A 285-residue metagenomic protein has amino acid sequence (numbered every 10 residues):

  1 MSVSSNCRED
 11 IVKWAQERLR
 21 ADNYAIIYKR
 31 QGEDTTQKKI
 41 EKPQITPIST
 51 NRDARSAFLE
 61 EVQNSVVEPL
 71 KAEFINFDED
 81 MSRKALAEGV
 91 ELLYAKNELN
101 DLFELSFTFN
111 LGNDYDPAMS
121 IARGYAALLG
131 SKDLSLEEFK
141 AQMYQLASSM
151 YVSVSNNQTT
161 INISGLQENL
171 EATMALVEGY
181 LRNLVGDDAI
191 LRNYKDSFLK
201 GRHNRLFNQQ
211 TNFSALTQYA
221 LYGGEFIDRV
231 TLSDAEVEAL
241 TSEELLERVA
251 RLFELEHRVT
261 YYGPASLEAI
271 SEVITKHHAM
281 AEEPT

Functional and structural regions predicted by a protein language model:
M1-S5, A25-Y28, E98-A127, S131-N183 (+3 more regions): M16 family metallopeptidases and their MPP-like homologs
N6-E9, E73-D78, E238-L240: Extended non-catalytic domains of envelope/secretory-pathway proteins
R8-K13, E17-Y24: Extended, domain-scale alpha-helical bundle/helix-rich regions
Y24-Q142, L146, N162, A175 (+3 more regions): His/Glu-rich zincin catalytic helix
G186-N193, P284: Conserved short beta-strand edge segments in small beta-sheet-based binding/regulatory domains
E238-E243, R248: A small/polar active-site loop signature that marks catalytic segments
